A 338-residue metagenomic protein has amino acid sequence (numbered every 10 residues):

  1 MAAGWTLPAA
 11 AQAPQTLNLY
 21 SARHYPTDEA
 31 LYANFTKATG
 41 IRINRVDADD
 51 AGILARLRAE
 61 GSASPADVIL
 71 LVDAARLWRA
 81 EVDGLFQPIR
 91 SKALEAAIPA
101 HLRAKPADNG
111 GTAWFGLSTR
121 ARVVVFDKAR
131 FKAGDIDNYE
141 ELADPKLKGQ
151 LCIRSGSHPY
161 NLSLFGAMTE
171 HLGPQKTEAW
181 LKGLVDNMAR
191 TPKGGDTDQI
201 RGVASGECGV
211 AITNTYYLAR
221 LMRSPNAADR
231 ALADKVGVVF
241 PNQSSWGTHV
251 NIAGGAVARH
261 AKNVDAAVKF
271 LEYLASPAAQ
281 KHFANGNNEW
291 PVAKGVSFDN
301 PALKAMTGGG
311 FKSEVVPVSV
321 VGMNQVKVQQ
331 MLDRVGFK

Functional and structural regions predicted by a protein language model:
Q12-R79, K338: Early extracytoplasmic/lumenal segment of secretory-pathway proteins
Y20-R23, N109-W114, F126-K128, G134 (+3 more regions): Short beta-strand->loop
V46-R56, S64-I98, T119, A211-A219: Ligand-binding clamshell of periplasmic/extracellular solute-binding protein-like
S64-I69, Q87-V124, E140, L151-I153: A structural signal for short loop-to-beta-strand junctions that line the ligand-binding cleft of periplasmic/secreted
L77-L85, A107-D137, F165-G166, V250-A256: Periplasmic solute-binding protein
G156, Y160-S163, A167-P241: Ligand-binding pocket segment of bilobal, Venus flytrap-like solute-binding proteins
A253-V315: Mature extracytoplasmic/periplasmic domains
D299-K338: Extracellular/periplasmic bilobal clamshell ligand-binding domains
